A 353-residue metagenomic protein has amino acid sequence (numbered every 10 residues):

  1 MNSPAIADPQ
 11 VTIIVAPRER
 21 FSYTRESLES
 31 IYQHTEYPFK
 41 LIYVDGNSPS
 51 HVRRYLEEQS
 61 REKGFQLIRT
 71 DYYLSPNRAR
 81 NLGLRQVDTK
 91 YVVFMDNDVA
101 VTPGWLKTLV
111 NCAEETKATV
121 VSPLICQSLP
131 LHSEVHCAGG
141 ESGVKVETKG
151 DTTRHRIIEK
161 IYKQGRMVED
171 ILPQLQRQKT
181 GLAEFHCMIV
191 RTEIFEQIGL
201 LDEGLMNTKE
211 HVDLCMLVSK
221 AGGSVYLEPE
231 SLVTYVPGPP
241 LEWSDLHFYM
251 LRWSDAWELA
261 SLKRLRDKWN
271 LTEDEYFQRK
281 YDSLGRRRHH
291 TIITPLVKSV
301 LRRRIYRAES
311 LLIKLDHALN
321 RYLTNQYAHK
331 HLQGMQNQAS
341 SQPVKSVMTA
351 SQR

Functional and structural regions predicted by a protein language model:
E29-P38: Short, acidic, metal-binding catalytic loop of nucleotide-sugar glycosyltransferases
Y43-R54, D96: A conserved acidic beta->alpha catalytic loop
T70-V87: Glycine-rich, basic loop-to-helix element that forms the pyrophosphate-binding segment of sugar-nucleotide handling
N77-R78, T153-V190: A recurrent flexible, glycine/aromatic-enriched loop bordering the glycosyltransferase active site that acts as
V92: Short aromatic/hydrophobic "clamp" motif used to bind/position activated sugar donors
G104-R156: Conserved donor NDP-sugar-binding/catalytic core segment of glycosyltransferases
T108-L109, G181-G199, G204-L232: A short, conserved alpha-helix in the catalytic core of glycosyltransferases
C126-L129, V135, G139, M216 (+1 more regions): Active-site-adjacent helix/loop segment of glycosyltransferases that harbors family-specific signature motifs
